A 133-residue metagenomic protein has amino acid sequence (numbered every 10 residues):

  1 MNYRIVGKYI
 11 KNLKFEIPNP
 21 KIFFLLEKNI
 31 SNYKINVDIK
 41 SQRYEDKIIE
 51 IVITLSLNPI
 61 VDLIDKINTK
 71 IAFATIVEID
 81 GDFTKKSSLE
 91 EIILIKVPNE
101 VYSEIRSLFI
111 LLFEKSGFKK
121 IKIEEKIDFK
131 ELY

Functional and structural regions predicted by a protein language model:
M1-Y133: N-terminal intrinsically disordered, cationic/polar leader segments that include organellar targeting peptides
